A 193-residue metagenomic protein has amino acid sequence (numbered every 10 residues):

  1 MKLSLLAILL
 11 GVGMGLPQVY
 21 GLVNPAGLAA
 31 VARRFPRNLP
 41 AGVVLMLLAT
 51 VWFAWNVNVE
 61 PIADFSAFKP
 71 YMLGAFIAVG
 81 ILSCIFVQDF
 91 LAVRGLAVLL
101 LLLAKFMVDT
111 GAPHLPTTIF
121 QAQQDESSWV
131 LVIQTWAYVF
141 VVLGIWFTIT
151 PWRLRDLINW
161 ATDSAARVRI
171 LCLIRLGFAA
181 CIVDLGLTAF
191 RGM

Functional and structural regions predicted by a protein language model:
L3-G13, G42-L48, M72-F76, L96 (+4 more regions): Hydrophobic alpha-helical transmembrane segments of polytopic
L5-L28, V141: N-terminal signal-anchor/start-transfer transmembrane helix
A26-R37, E60-S66, F86-V93, I158-D163: Membrane-interface helix-boundary motifs at transmembrane edges
L39-A49, V98-G111, R167: Small-residue-rich segments of transmembrane alpha-helices in multi-pass membrane proteins, especially helix faces
A63-V139, L143: Membrane-proximal helix-loop-helix units in multi-pass membrane proteins
G144-N159: Transmembrane alpha-helical segments of integral membrane proteins
R155-L173: Interfacial loop-to-transmembrane junctions
C181-M193: Juxtamembrane boundary at the C-terminal end of a transmembrane helix
